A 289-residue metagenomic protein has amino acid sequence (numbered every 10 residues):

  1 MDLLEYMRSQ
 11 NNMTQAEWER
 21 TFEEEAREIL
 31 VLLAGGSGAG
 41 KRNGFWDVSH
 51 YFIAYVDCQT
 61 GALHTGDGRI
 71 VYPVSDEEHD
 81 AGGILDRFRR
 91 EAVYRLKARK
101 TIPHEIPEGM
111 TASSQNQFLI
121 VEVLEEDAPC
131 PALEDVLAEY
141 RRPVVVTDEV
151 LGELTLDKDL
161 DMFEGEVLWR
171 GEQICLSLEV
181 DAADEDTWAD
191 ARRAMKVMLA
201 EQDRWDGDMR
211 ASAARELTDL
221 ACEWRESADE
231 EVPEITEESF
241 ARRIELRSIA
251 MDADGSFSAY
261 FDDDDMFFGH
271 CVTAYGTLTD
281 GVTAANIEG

Functional and structural regions predicted by a protein language model:
E5-D57: Structural detector for short beta-strands of small beta-barrel domains
V31-A34, E91-T101: OB-fold and OB-like beta-barrel modules that bind single-stranded nucleic acids
S49-D80: Short, structured beta-strand/loop micro-motifs enriched in basic residues and often containing a Trp
E77-K97: Short nucleic-acid-contacting surface segments enriched for D/E, G, S/T with interspersed K/R
K97-V136: OB-fold/S1-family single-stranded nucleic acid-binding modules
E134-W205: Contiguous hydrophobic, core-forming segments of folded domains
S177-T236, F240-R243: Long, charge-rich alpha-helical interaction segments
E237-G289: C-terminal structured interaction module
